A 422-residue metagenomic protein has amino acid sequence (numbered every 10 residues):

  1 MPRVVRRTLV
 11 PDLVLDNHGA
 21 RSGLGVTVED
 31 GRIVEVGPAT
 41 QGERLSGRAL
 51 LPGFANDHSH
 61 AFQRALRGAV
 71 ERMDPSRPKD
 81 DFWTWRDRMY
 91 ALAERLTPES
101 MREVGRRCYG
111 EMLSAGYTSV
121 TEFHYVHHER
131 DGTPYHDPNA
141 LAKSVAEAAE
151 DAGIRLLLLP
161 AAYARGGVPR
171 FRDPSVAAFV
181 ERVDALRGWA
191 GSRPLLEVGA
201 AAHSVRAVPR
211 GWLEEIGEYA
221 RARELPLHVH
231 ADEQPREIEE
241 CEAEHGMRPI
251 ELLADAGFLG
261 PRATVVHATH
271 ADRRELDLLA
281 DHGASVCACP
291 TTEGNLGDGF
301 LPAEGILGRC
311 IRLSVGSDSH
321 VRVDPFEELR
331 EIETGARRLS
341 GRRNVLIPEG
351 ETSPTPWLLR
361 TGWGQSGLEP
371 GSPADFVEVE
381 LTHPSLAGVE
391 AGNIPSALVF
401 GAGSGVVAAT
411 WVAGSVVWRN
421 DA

Functional and structural regions predicted by a protein language model:
M1-A39, A49-L50: N-terminal metal-binding scaffold of metallo-dependent hydrolase/deaminase domains
P52-R64, P226-P235: Histidine-centered catalytic micro-motifs
A65-M101, R130-D137, R165-A178, P235-G260 (+2 more regions): Active-site gating loops and adjacent loop-to-helix segments of metal-dependent hydrolytic enzymes
A69-R155, F179-R193: Alpha-helical scaffold segments that flank or form the walls of functional sites
H128-V266: Metal-coordinating catalytic core of metallo-dependent amide/deamination hydrolases
Y219-P226, F258-P261, L278-C287, G308-L313 (+1 more regions): Glycine-enriched alpha-helix->loop->beta-strand junction motifs that scaffold or abut catalytic
D255-R262, E304-S385, V399: His/Asp/Glu-enriched, well-ordered alpha-helical/loop segment that forms or immediately abuts the divalent-metal
P370-D421: C-terminal cap of metal-dependent C-N hydrolases
